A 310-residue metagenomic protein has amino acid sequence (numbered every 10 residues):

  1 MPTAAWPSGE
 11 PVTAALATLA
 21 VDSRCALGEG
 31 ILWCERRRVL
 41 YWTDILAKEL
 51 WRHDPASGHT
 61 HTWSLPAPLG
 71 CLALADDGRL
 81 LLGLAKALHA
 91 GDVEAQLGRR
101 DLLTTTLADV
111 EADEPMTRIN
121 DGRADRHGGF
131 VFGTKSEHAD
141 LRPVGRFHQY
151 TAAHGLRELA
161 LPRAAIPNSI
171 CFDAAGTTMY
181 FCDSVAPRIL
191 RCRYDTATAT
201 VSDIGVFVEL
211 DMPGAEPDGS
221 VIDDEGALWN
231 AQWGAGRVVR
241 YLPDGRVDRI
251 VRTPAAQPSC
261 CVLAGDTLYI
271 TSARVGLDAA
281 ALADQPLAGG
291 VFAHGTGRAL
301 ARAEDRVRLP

Functional and structural regions predicted by a protein language model:
L16-D22, G58-S64, T105-A112, G155-L161 (+2 more regions): A short beta-strand motif characteristic of beta-propeller blades
S23-R37, P66-L84, D113-G129, L159-T178 (+3 more regions): Beta-rich, blade/repeat-based domains predominating in secreted/periplasmic proteins but also intracellular
C34-E35, L40-L46, L80-K86, F130-L141 (+3 more regions): Conserved beta-strand positions in repeat-built beta-propeller and related beta-rich domains
E49-W51, A87, G145-H148, R188-L190 (+2 more regions): A short loop-to-beta-strand structural motif that recurs across blades of beta-propeller domains
D92-R99, C192-A199, T296-L300: Short loop/turn segments immediately following beta-strands, especially the blade-tip and inter-blade linker loops
G98-A160: Hydrophobic alpha-helical segments and helix pairs
R188, C192, E209-L242: Loop/turn-rich, solvent-exposed surfaces of beta-rich toroidal or solenoidal domains
A264-P310: Blade-level signature of beta-propeller repeat domains, shared across WD40, Kelch, NHL, RCC1 and BNR/Asp-box propellers
